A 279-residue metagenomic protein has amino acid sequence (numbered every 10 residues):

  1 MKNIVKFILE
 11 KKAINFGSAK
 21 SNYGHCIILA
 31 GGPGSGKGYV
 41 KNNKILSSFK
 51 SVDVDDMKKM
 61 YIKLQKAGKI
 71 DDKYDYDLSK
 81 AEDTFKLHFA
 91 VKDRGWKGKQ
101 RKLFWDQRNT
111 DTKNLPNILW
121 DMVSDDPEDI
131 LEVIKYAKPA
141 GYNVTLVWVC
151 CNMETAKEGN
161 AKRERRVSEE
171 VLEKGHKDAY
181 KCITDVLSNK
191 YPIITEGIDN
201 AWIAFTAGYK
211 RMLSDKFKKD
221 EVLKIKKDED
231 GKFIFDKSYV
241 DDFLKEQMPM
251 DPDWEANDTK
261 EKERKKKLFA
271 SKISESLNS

Functional and structural regions predicted by a protein language model:
E10-K20: Pre-Walker A adenine-sensing motif
C26-I28: Short hydrophobic/aromatic beta-strand immediately N-terminal to the Walker A/P-loop
G31: The Walker A (P-loop) glycine that initiates the GxxxxGKT/S ATP-binding motif of P-loop NTPases
G34-G36: Conserved glycine(s) of the Walker
K41-N117, E128: Conserved substrate/cofactor phosphate-moiety recognition/catalytic segment in nucleotide-dependent phosphotransferases
F49, I118, V144, Y191-I193 (+1 more regions): Hydrophobic anchor at the start of a short beta-strand that flanks the dinucleotide cofactor-binding loop
D121-D125, K138-G159: Conserved phosphate-donor/acceptor-positioning beta-strand/loop module used by diverse small-molecule
T155-S279: Conserved GTP-binding G-domain of TRAFAC-class P-loop NTPases and closely related GTPase folds
